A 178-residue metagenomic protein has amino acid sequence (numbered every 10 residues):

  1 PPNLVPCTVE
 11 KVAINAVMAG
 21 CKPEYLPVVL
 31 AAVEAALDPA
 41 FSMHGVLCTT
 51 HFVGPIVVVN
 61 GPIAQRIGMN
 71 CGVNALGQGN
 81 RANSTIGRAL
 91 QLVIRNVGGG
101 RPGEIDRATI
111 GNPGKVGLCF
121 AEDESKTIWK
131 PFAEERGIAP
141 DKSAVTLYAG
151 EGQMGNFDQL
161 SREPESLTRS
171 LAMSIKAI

Functional and structural regions predicted by a protein language model:
P1-M69, N74: N-terminal core-entry segment
V53-P55, N60-M69, Q78-G87, Q91-I178: A structural signal for small-residue-enriched, beta-sheet-centric alpha/beta enzyme cores and oligomeric scaffold folds
